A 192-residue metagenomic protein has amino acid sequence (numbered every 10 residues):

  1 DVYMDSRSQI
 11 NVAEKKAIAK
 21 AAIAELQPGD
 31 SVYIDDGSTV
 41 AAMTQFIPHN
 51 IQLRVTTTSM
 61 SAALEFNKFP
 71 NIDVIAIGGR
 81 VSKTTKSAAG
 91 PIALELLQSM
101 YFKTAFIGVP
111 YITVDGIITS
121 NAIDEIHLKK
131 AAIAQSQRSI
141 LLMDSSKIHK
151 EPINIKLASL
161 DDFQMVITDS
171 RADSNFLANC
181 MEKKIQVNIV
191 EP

Functional and structural regions predicted by a protein language model:
D1-D36, T44-Q52, F66-I72: HTH-adjacent hinge/linker in prokaryotic transcriptional regulators
V2, S6-A13, A17, S38 (+6 more regions): Residues at secondary-structure transition points
A41: Glycine-rich SAM-binding Motif I of class I
T56-T57, V190: An N-terminal domain-start capping segment
A63-P192: Conserved phosphate- and dinucleotide-binding cores of soluble alpha/beta proteins, encompassing both enzyme active
